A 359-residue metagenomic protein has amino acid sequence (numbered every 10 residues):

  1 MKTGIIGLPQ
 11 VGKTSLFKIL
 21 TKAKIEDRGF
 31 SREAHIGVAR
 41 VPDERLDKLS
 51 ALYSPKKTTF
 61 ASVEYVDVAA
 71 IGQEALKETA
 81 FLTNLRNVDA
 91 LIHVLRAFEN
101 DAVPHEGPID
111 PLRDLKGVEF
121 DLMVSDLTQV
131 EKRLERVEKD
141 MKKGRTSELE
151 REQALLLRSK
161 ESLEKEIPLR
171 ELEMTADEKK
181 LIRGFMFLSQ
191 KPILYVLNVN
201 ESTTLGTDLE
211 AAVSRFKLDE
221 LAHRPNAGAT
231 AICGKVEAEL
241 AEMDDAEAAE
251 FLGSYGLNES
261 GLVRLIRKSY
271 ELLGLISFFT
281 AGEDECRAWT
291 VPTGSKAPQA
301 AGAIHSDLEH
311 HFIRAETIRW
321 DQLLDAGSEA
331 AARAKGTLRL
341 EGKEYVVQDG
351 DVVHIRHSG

Functional and structural regions predicted by a protein language model:
M1-E106, L112, V137: Conserved G1/Walker A P-loop phosphate-binding module
K2-G7, V11, F17, R136-Q348 (+1 more regions): C-terminal-of-GTPase-core extension/linker across diverse P-loop GTPases
P42-L46, S62, A75-E78, L82-D89 (+8 more regions): Amphipathic alpha-helical transducer elements in NTP-driven molecular machines
S54, H93-A97, M123, E135 (+2 more regions): Residue-level marker of positions within ordered structural domains that often coincide with functionally constrained
I71-E74, G107, G117-L122, M141-E148 (+1 more regions): Flexible beta-alpha connector loops of hexameric P-loop NTPases
T79-A80, V88-H93, F98-K132, T204 (+1 more regions): Switch/coupling subdomain of P-loop NTPase systems
